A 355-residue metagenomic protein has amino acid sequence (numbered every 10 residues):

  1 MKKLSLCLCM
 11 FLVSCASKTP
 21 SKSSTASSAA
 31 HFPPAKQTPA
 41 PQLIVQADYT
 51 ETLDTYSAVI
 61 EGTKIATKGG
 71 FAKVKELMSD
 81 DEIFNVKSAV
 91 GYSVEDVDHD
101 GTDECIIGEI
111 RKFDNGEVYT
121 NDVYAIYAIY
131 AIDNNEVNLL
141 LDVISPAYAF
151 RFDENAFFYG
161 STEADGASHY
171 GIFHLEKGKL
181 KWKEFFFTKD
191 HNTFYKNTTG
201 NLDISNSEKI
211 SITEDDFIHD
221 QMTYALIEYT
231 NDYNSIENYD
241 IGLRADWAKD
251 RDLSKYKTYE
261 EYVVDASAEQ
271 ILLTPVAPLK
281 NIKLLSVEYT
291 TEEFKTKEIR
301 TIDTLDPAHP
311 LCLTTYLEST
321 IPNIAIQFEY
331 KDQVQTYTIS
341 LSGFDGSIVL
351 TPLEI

Functional and structural regions predicted by a protein language model:
V13-S14: C-terminal motif of bacterial Sec signal peptides marking the signal peptidase cleavage site
S21, A29-K64, E154-T258, I271 (+2 more regions): Acidic, small-residue rich beta-repeat scaffolds with periodic aromatic anchors
F32-V86, N134-Y148: Blade-edge motifs of beta-propeller repeat domains
Y92-D100: Acidic, divalent-cation-chelating loop motifs in proteins
H99-E109, E154-F158: Acidic/hydrophobic-patterned starts of short beta strands in beta-sheet-rich repeat architectures
S145-F152, N192: Repeated scaffold domains used in trafficking and secretory/extracellular systems, primarily beta-propellers
K249-Y289: Short, surface-exposed binding/anchoring microloops in extracellular/periplasmic proteins
R300-T338: Short, solvent-exposed, Trp/other aromatic-anchored flexible loops in extracytoplasmic proteins
